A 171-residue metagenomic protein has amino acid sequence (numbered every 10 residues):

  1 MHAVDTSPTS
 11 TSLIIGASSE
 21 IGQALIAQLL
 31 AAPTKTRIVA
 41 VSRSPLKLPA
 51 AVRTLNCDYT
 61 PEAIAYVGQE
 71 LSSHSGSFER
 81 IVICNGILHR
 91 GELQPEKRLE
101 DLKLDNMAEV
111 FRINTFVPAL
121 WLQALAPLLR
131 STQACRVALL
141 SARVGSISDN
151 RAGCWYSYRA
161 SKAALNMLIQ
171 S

Functional and structural regions predicted by a protein language model:
M1-L13, A17: Flexible N-terminal pre-Rossmann segment of NAD(P)-dependent oxidoreductases
T11, E79-V82, R136: Structural motif
I15-A31: N-terminal Rossmann NAD(P)H-binding glycine-rich loop of SDR-like oxidoreductase domains
L30-L48: Conserved glycine-rich Rossmann-like NAD(P)H-binding loop of the short-chain dehydrogenase/reductase
A32, A124-Q133: A short helix-coil junction within the Rossmann-fold of NAD(P)-dependent oxidoreductases
P45-A65: Rossmann-fold cofactor-recognition segment
E70-N85, R90: A glycine-rich helix->loop->beta "capping" turn within Rossmann-like NAD(P)(H)-dependent oxidoreductase domains
I87-G91, P95-F116, L120, R130 (+1 more regions): Catalytic loop of short-chain dehydrogenase/reductase
